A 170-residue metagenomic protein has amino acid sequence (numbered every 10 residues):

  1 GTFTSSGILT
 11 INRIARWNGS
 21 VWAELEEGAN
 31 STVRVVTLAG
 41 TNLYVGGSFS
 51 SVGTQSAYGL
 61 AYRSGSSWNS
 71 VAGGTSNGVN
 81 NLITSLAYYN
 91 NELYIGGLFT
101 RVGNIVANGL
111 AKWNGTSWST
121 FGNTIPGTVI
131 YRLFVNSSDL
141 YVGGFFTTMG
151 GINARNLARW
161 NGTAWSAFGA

Functional and structural regions predicted by a protein language model:
G1-A170: Extracytoplasmic surface signature
